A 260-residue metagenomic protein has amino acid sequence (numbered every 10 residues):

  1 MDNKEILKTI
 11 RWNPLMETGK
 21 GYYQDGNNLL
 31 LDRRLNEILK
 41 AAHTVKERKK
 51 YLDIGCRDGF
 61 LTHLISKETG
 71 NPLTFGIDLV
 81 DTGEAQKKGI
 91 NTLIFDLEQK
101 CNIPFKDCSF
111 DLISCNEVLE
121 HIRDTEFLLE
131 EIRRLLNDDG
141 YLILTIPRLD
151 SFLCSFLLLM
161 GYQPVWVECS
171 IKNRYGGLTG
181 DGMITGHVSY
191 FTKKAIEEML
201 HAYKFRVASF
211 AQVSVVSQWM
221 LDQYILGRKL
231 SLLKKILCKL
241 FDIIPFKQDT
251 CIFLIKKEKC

Functional and structural regions predicted by a protein language model:
N3-D32, F60, R123-E131, Y141-L254: S-adenosyl-L-methionine-dependent methyltransferase catalytic module, highlighting the catalytic core
L35-L157, E197, I252-K257: Conserved SAM-binding loop
D81, Q99, Q163, S214-S217 (+1 more regions): Residue-level detector of flexible, active-site-proximal loop/helix-junction positions within diverse enzyme catalytic
